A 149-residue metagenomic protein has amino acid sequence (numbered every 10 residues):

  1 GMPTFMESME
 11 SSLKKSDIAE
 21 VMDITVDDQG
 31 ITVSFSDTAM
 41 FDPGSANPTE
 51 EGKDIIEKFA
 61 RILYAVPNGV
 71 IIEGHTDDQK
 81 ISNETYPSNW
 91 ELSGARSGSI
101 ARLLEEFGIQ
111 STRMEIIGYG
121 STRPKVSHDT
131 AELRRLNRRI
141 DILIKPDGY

Functional and structural regions predicted by a protein language model:
G1-P43: Juxtamembrane linker/hinge segments adjacent to a transmembrane helix in small membrane proteins
F5, S34, M40-K58, H75-Y149: Periplasmic OmpA-like peptidoglycan-binding domain that tethers envelope proteins to the cell wall
K14, R61-N68, R102-I109: Sec-exported extracytoplasmic/periplasmic mature domains
A19-V21, P67, S111, N137: Short secondary-structure junction motifs
T25, G69, R113-E115: Short, flexible coil/turn micro-motifs enriched in small/turn-prone residues
Q29-I31, N68, S121: Beta-strand-connecting loop/turn residues
